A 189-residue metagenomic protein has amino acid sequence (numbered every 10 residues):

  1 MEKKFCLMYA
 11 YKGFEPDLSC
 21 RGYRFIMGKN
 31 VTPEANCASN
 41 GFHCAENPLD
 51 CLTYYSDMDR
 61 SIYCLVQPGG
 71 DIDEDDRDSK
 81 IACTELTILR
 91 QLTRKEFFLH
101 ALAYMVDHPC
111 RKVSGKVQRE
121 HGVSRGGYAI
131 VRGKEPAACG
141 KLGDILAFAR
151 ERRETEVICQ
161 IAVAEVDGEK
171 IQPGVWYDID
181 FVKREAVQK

Functional and structural regions predicted by a protein language model:
M1-K189: Short, glycine-biased loop/turn motifs at secondary-structure junctions and in low-complexity Ser/Thr/Pro-rich termini
